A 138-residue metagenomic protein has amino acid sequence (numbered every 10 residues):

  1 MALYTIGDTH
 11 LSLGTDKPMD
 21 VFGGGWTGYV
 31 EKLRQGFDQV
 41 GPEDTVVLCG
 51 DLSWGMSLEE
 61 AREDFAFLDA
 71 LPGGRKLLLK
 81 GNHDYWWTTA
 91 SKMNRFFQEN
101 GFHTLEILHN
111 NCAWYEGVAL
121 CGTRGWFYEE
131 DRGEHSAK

Functional and structural regions predicted by a protein language model:
A2, T15-Y115: Core catalytic region of metal-dependent phosphoesterases/phosphodiesterases, especially metallo-beta-lactamase-like
T5, L48, L120-G122: A structural signal for the hydrophobic beta-strands that form the central parallel beta-sheet of Rossmann-like
G7-D16: Short polar catalytic/cofactor-binding loops
H10, R34, H135-S136: Structured catalytic cores of enzymes that bind and process phosphorylated ligands/cofactors
H10, S53, H83-D84, G125-F127: Short, glycine/serine-rich, charged loops/turns that create anion-binding and catalytic segments at active sites
G24-V30, E116-K138: Binuclear metal-dependent hydrolase catalytic cores centered on His/Asp/Glu-rich metal-binding motifs
